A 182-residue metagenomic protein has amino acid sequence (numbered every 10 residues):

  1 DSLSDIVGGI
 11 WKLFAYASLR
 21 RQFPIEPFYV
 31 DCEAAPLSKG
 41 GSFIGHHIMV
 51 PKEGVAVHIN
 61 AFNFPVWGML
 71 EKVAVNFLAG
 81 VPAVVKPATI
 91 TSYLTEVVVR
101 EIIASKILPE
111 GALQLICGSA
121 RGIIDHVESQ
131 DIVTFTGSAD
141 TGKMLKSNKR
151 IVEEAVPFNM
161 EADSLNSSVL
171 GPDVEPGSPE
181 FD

Functional and structural regions predicted by a protein language model:
D1-S42: Long amphipathic alpha-helix in the N-terminal Rossmann-like dinucleotide-binding domain of NAD(P)-dependent
L13, T95-V98, H126-V127, L145: Hydrophobic packing residues within well-ordered alpha-helices of enzyme cores
I25-K106: Conserved small-residue-rich beta-alpha loop and adjacent elements that most often cradle the phosphate/pyrophosphate
G45-H46, L113-T134: A structured beta-alpha segment of the ubiquitous adenosine-cofactor-binding alpha/beta core
A56, N63, C117-D125, G137-G142: Beta-loop-alpha module in the N-terminal Rossmann-like domain of NAD(P)-dependent dehydrogenases, especially those
I59, A79, K86-A88, I116-G118 (+3 more regions): Generic beta-strand/beta-sheet core signal
E101-K106, A112, Q130-I132, T141-D182: ALDH superfamily catalytic-core signature
